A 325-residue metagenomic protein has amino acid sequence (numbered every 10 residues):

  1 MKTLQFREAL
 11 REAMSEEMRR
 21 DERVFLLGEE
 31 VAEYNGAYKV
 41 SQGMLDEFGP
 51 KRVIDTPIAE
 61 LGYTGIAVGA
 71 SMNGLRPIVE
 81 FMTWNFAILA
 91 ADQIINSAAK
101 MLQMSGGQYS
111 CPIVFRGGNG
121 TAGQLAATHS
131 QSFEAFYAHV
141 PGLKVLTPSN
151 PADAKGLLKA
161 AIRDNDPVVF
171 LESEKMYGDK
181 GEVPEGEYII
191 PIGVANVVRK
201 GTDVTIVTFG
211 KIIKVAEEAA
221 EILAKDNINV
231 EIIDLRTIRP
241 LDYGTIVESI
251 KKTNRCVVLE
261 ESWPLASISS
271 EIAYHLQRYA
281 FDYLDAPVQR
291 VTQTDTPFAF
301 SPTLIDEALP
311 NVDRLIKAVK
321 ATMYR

Functional and structural regions predicted by a protein language model:
M1-P167, L171, D306-E307: Thiamine diphosphate
V31, Y38-G43, E47, Y109-V114 (+2 more regions): Thiamine diphosphate
